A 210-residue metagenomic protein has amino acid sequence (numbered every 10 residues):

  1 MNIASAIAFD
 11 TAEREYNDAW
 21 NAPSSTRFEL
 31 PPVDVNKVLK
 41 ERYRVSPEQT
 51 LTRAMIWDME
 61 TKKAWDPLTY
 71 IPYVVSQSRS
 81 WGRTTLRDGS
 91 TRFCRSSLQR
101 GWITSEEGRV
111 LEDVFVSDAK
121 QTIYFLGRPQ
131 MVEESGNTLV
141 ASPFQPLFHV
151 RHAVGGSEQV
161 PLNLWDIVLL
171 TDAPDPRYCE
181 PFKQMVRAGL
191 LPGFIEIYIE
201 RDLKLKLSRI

Functional and structural regions predicted by a protein language model:
M1-R87: Hydrophobic ligand-binding cavity/cleft-lining segments
Q49-R53, T84-F93, L147-L162: Short, surface-exposed loop and linker segments with low hydrophobicity and enrichment for Pro/Ser/Thr
L51-M55, Q99-G101, T138-S142: Short linear motifs at secondary-structure transitions and domain/linker junctions
D66, P174-E180, L205, R209: Extended beta-strand/beta-hairpin segments
R79-E134: Glycine-rich portal/gate segments that line the openings of hydrophobic small-molecule binding cavities
F125-E196: Beta-strand/loop substructures that line and gate deep hydrophobic ligand-binding cavities in soluble
E196-I210: Short, highly charged C-terminal tails/helix-capping segments
